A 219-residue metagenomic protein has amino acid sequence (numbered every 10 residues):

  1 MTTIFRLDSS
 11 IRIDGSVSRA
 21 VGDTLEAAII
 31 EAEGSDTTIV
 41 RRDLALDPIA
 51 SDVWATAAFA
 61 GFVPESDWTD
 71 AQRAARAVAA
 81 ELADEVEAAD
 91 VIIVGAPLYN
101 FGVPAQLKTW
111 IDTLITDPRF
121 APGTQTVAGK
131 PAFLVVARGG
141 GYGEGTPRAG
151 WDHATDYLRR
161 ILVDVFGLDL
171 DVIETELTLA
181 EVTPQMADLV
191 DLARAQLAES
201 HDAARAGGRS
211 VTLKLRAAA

Functional and structural regions predicted by a protein language model:
M1-A96, F101-T113, D202-A219: N-terminal beta1-alpha1-beta2 submodule of the flavodoxin-like/Rossmannoid cofactor-binding fold
R6, V94, A132-V136, V172: Structural beta-sheet core signal
S10-R12, G139-Y142, T178-A180: A short, flexible beta-alpha/helix-coil linker loop
A50-T56, T146-P147, T183-M186: Short aromatic-enriched loop/helix-cap "lid" or pocket-rim segments at secondary-structure transitions that line
I92, P118-R119: A contiguous catalytic/ligand-binding core that recognizes phosphate-bearing ligands
F101, A105-T109, T116, T126 (+1 more regions): Acidic/histidine-enriched, beta-strand-rich ligand/metal-binding domains
A121-G167: Short, glycine-/small-residue-rich phosphate/pyrophosphate-handling segment
R148-D152, D156-A219: Glycine-rich phosphate/pyrophosphate-binding loop and the adjoining helix
